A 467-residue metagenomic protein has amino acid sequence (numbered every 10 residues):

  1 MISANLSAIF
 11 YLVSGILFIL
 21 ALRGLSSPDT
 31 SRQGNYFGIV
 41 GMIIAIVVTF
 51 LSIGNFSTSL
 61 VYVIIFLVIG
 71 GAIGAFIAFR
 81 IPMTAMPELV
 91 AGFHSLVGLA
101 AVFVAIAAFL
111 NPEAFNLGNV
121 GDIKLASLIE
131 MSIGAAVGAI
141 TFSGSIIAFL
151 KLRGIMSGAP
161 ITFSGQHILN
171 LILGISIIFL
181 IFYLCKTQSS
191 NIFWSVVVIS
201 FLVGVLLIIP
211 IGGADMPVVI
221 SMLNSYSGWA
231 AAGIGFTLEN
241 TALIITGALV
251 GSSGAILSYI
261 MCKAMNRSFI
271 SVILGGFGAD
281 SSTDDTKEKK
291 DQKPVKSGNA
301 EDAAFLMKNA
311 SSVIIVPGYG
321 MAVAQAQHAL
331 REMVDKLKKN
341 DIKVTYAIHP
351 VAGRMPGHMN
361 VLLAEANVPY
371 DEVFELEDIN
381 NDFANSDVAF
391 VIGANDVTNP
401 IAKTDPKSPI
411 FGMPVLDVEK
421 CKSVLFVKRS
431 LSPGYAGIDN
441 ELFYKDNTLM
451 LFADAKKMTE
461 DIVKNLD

Functional and structural regions predicted by a protein language model:
I2-G15, S52-A72, S127-F142, Q188-I199: Structural signature of hydrophobic alpha-helical transmembrane segments
L17-T30, G71-V90, S145-P160, V203-M216 (+1 more regions): C-terminal ends of transmembrane helices
R32-G41, V63-I65, A85-V97, P160-I172 (+1 more regions): Cytoplasmic-side transmembrane-helix entry/capping segments in multi-pass membrane proteins
T49-I64, F76-P87, V102-V120: Transmembrane alpha-helix boundary signature
A107-G121, C185-N191, V218, S225-I245: Transmembrane helix-loop junctions at the membrane interface of multipass transporters and ion channels
G212, S227-A232, F236-I270: Mobile "lid/hinge" segments at catalytic clefts and subdomain interfaces of large enzymes
L249-A310: Membrane-interfacial segments at transmembrane helix termini in multi-pass membrane proteins
D291-D467: Structured cytosolic domains appended to multi-pass membrane proteins
